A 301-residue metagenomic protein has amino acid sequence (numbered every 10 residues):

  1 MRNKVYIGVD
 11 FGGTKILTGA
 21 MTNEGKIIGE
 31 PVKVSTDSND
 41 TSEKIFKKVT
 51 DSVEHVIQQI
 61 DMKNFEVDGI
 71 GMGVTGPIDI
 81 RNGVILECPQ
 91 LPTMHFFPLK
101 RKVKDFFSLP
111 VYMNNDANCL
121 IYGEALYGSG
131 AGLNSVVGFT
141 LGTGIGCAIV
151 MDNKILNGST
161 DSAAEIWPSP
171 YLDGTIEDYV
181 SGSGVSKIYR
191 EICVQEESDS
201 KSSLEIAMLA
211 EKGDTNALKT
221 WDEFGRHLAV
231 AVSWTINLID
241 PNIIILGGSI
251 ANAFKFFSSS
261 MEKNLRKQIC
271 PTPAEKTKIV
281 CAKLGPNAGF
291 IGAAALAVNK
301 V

Functional and structural regions predicted by a protein language model:
M1-G69, I78-V84, R101-V111, L126-L133 (+1 more regions): ATP-binding/phosphotransfer module of carbohydrate and carboxylate kinases, centering on a glycine-rich
D10, G71-T75, N114, G138-G144 (+1 more regions): Short beta-strand segments
V32-K33, Q90, T160: Short clusters of small/polar residues that mark proteolytic maturation junctions
S35-D37, T93-M94, A163-E165: A short acidic/small-residue loop/turn micro-motif
I85-H95: A charged helix-plus-loop insertion that forms the helical arch/lid used to bind and gate nucleic-acid substrates
Q90-P92, Y112-N118, G138-L141, V280-P286: Active-site nucleophile and cofactor-binding loops and adjacent substrate-binding regions of central metabolic enzymes
L120-L126, I149, S169: Adenylate-forming
A131-S183: Glycine-rich phosphate-binding loop of actin/hexokinase-like ATP-binding domains
